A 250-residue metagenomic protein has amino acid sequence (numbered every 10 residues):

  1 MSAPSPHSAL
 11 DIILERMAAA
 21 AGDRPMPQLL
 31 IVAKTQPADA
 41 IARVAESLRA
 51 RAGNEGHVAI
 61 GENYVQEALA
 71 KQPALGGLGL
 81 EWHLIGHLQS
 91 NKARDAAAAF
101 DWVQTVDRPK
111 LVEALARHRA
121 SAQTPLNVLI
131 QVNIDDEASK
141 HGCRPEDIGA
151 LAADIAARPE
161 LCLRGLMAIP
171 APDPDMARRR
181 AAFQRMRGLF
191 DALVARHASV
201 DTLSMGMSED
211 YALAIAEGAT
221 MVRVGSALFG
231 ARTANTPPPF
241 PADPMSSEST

Functional and structural regions predicted by a protein language model:
M1-E209, I215-E217, F229-A231, P241: Conserved alpha/beta-domain cores
G218-V222: Conserved acetyl-CoA-binding loop of GNAT-fold acetyltransferases
S226: Glycine/alanine-rich phosphate-binding loops at beta-alpha junctions
N235-T250: Active-site loop ensemble at the mouth of alpha/beta enzyme cores that anchors a bound cofactor
